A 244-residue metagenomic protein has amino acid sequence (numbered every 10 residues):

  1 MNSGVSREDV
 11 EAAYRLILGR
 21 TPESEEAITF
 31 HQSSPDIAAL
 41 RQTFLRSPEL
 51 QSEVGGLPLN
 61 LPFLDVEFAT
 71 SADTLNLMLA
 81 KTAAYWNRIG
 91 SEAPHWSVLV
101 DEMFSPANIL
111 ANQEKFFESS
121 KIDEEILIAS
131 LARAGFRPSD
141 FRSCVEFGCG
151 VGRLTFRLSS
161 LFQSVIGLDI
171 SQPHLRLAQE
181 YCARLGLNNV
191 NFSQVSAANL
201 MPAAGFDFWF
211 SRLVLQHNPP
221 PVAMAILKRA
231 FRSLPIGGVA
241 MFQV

Functional and structural regions predicted by a protein language model:
E118-R142: Conserved alpha-helix/loop element of class I SAM-dependent methyltransferases that forms part of the SAM/SAH-binding
D140-G150: Conserved class I S-adenosyl-L-methionine
V151-F162: Conserved SAM-binding loop of SAM-dependent methyltransferases across substrates and taxa, primarily the Class I
S171-P173: Conserved SAM/SAH-binding beta-strand->alpha-helix loop
L185-A198: Conserved SAM-binding strand-loop segment of SAM-dependent methyltransferases
N199-W209: A short acidic, Gly/Pro-enriched loop at the edge of an enzyme's catalytic core that lines a small-molecule cofactor
M224-I236: A short glycine-rich, Lys/Arg-flanked "PGG" loop and its adjoining helix->strand segment in the class I
G237-V244: Conserved beta-strand signature within the Rossmann-like core of class I S-adenosyl-L-methionine
